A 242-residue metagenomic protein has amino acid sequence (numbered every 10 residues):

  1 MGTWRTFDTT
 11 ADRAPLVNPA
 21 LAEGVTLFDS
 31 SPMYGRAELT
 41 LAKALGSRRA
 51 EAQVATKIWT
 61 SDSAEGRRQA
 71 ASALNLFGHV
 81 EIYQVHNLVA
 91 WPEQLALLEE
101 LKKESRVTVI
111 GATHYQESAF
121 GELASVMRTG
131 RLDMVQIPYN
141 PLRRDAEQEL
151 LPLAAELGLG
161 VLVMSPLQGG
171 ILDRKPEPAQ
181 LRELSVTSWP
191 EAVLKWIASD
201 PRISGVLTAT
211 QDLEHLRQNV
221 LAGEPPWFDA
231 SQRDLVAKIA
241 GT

Functional and structural regions predicted by a protein language model:
M1, F28, V54, V80-Y83 (+2 more regions): Buried hydrophobic side chains on well-structured beta-strands
M1-A11, A55-A64, T113, P178-T187: Active-site mouth loops of central-metabolism enzymes
M1-A52: N-terminal binding-site loop/beta-alpha segment at the start of enzyme catalytic domains that lines or forms
D8-A20, D62-L76, E117-V126, W189-L194: Short, acidic/polar
P19-A22, L41-E51, A71-G78, L98-E104 (+2 more regions): Acidic (Asp/Glu)-rich catalytic clusters
E51-S63, I82-N87: A short, structured active-site edge motif that brings together acidic residues
E65-P92, K103: Active-site gating/metal-coordination segments in enzymes
H86-T242: Beta/alpha (TIM)-barrel catalytic core signal, keyed to glycine-rich beta->alpha loops juxtaposed to Asp/Glu that bind
